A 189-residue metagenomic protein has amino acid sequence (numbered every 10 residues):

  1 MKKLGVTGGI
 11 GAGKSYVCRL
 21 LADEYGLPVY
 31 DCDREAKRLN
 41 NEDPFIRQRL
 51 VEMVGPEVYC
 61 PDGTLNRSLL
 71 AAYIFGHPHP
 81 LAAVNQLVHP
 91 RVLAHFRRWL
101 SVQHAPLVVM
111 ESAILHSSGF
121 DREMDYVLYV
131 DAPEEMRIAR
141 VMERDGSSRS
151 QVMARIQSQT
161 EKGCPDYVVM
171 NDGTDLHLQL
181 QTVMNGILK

Functional and structural regions predicted by a protein language model:
V6: Hydrophobic anchor at the beta1->P-loop junction of P-loop NTPases
G9: P-loop (Walker A) phosphate-binding loop of NTP-binding proteins
A12: ATP-binding Walker
S15: Walker A/P-loop
R34-H104: ATP-dependent small-molecule kinase phosphotransfer cores that center on conserved nucleotide phosphate-binding segments
A94-V102, V108-R140: ATP-dependent NMP and nucleoside kinases share a basic, alpha-helical "lid"
D121-E123, E134, E143-K189: Small-molecule kinase domains that catalyze NTP-dependent phosphoryl transfer to phosphate-bearing small molecules
